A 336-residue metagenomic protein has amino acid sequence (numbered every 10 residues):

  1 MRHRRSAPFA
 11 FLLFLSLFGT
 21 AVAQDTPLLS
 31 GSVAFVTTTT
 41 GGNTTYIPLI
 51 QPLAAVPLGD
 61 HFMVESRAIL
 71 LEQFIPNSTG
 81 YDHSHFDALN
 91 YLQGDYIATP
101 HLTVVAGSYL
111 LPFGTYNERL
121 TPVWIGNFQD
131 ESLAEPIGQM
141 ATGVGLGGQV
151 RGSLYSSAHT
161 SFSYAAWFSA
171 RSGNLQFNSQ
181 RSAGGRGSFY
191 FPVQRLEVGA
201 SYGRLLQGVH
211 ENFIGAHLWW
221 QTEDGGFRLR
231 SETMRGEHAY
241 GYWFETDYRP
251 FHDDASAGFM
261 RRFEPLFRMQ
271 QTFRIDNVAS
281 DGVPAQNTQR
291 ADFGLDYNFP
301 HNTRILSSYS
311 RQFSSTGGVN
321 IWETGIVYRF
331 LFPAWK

Functional and structural regions predicted by a protein language model:
M1-F9: Bacterial N-terminal signal peptides that target proteins for export
F9-F18: Bacterial N-terminal signal peptides
G19-A23: Sec/Tat signal peptide C-region and signal peptidase I cleavage site
D25-G31, F35, G41-R171, S179-R181 (+4 more regions): Outer membrane beta-barrel
P27, S32, H61-F62, S188-S280 (+1 more regions): Detector for outer-membrane/organellar transmembrane beta-barrel domains, recognizing the amphipathic beta-strand
T39-Y46, L71-F86, M140-G145, S172-R181 (+4 more regions): Solvent-exposed loop/turn segments connecting transmembrane beta-strands in outer-membrane beta-barrel proteins
I50-P52, L92, G148-V150, A166 (+9 more regions): Membrane-embedded beta-strands of outer-membrane beta-barrel proteins, especially the hydrophobic/small aromatic
V150, V319-K336: Outer-membrane beta-barrel "beta-signal"
